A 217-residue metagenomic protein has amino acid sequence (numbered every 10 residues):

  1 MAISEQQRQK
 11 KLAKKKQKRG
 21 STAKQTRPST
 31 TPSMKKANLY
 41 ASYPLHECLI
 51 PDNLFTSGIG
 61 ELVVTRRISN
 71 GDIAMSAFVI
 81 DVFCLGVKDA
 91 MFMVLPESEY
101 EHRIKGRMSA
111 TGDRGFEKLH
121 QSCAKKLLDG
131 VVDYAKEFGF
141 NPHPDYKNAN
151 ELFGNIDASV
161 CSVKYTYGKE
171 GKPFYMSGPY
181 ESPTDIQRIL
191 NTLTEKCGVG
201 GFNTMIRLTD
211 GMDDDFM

Functional and structural regions predicted by a protein language model:
A2-M217: Non-catalytic terminal/accessory regions
